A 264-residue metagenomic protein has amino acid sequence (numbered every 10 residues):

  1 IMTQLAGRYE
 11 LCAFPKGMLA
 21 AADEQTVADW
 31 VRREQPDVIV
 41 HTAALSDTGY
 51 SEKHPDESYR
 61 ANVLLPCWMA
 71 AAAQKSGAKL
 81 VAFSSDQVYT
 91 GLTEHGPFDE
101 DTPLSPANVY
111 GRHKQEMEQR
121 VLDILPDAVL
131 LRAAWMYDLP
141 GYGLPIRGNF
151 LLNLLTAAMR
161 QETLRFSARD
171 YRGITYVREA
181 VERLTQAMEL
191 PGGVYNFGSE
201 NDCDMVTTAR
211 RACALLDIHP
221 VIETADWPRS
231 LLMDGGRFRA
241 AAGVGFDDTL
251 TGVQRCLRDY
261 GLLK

Functional and structural regions predicted by a protein language model:
Q4, S58-Y59, L64, E94 (+2 more regions): Catalytic phosphate/metal-binding cores of nucleic-acid and nucleotide-processing enzymes, i.e., regions that mediate
A6-D29: Adenosine-cofactor binding site in Rossmann-like domains, unifying the SAM/SAH pocket of S-adenosylmethionine-dependent
A21-A61: NAD(P)H-binding glycine-rich loop region in Rossmannoid oxidoreductase-like domains and their noncatalytic homologs
I39, K53-V81: NAD(P)-cofactor binding segment of oxidoreductase domains
R60, L64-L65, K79, V88-L131 (+2 more regions): Catalytic helix-loop patch of NAD(P)-dependent Rossmann-fold dehydrogenases
Q119-R172, E179: NAD(P)-dependent short-chain dehydrogenase/reductase
V181-P228, G235, G261-K264: Mid/C-terminal beta-alpha module of Rossmann-like enzyme folds, strongest in SDR-family dehydrogenases/epimerases
T249-K264: Amphipathic terminal alpha-helices
